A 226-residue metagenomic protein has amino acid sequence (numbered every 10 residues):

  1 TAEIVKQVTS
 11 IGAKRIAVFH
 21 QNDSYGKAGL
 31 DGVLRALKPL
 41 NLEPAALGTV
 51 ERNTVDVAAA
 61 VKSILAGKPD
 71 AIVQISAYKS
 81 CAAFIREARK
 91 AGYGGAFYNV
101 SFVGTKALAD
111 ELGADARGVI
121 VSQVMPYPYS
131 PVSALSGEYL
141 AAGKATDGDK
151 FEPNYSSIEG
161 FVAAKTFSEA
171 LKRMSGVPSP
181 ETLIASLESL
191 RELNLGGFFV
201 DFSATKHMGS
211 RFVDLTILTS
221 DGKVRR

Functional and structural regions predicted by a protein language model:
T1-G92, S130-G137: Extracellular/periplasmic Venus flytrap/periplasmic-binding protein
A2, A82, F161-K165, E181: A structural signal for well-ordered alpha-helical segments within the folded catalytic domains of diverse enzymes
I4, V8, A163-L171: Buried hydrophobic packing segments
A17-F19, L65, Q123, T146-F151 (+1 more regions): Flexible glycine/proline-enriched surface loops and loop-helix/loop-strand junctions
Q21, T49, A77, V100-F102 (+2 more regions): Cofactor-binding loop segments of dinucleotide-utilizing enzymes, especially the Rossmann-like FAD- and NAD(P)+-binding
I85-G160, V224-R225: Extracellular/periplasmic periplasmic-binding protein-like sensory domains
A145-I158, S168-V224: Segments of small-molecule ligand-sensing domains
